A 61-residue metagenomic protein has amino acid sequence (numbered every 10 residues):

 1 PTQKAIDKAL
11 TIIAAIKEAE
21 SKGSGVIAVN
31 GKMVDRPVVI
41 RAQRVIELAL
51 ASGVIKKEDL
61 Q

Functional and structural regions predicted by a protein language model:
P1-Q61: Expand to "…catalyze enediolate/carbanion chemistry for C-C bond making/breaking, isomerization, decarboxylation
